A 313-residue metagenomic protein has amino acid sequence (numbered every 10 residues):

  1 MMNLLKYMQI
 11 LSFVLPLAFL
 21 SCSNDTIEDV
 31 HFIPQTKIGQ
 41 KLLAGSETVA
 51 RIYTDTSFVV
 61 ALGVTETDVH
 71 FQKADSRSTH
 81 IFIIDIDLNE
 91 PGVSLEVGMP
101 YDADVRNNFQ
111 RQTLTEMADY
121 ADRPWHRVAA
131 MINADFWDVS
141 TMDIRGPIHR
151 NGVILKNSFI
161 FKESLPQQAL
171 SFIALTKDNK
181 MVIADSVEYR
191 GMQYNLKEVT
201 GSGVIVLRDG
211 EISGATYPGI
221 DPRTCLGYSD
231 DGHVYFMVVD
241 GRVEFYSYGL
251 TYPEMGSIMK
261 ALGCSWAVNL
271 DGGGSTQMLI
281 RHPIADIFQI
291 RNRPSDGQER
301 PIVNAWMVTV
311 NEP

Functional and structural regions predicted by a protein language model:
M1-L11: Bacterial N-terminal signal peptides that target proteins for export
A18-S21: C-terminal motif of bacterial Sec signal peptides marking the signal peptidase cleavage site
S23-S164: Zymogen propeptides
H70-A74, T79, I83, G201-D231: Conserved beta-alpha junction segments in alpha/beta enzyme cores
G98-R106, V187-G191, V239-E244: Short, solvent-exposed aromatic-acidic interface loops
I132-N133, W137-P218: Active-site-adjacent helix-turn-beta-strand microarchitecture at beta-sheet edges that either contains or buttresses
M142-I160, A215-W266, S275-P313: Conserved, well-ordered active-site substructure
